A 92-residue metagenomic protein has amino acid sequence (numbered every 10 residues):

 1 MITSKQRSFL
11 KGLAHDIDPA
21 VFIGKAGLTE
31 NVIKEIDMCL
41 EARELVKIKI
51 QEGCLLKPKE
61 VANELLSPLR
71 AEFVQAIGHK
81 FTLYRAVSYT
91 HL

Functional and structural regions predicted by a protein language model:
I2-I23, G27-L28: N-terminal first-folded block
Q6-F9, L28-V32, C54-V61: Helical mechanochemical/support elements of P-loop NTPase systems and associated helical scaffolds
I17-P19, A42-K47: Short, surface-exposed connector motifs at secondary-structure boundaries
I36: Portal/gating segments that form or line small-molecule/metal binding sites
L45-L56: Amphipathic, hydrophobic secondary-structure cores in small proteins
A71-I77: A glycine-rich helix N-cap at a beta->alpha junction
F81: Basic, alpha-helical nucleic-acid-binding regions used in initiation and control of genome expression
T90-H91: Conserved small/polar residues in nucleotide/adenosyl-binding loops
